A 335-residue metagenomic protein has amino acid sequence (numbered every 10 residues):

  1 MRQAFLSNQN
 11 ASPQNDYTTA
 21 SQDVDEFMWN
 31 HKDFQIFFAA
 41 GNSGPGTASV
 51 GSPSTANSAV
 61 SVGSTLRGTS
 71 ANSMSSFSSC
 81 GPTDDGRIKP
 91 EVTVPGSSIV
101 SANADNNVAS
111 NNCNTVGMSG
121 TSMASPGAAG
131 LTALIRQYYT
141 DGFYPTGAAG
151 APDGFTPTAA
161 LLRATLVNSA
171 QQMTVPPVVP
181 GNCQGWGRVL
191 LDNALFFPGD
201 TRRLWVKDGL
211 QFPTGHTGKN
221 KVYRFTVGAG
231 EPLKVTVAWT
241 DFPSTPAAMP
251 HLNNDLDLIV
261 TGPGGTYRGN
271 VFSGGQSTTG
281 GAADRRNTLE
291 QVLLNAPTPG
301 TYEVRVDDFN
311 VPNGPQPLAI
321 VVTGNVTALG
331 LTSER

Functional and structural regions predicted by a protein language model:
M1-S58, G68-T69, S73, D84-R87 (+2 more regions): Substrate-binding/access-modulating region of protease and related hydrolase catalytic domains
M28-H31, A40, N57, G63-L66 (+6 more regions): Sec/Tat-exported extracytoplasmic proteins
H31-I36, N57-S61, I88-P90, S97 (+2 more regions): Loop/turn elements at helix/coil->beta-strand transitions in domains of secreted/extracellular proteins
D33, S49-S52, G96-P177: Hydrolase catalytic cores
S43, L66-T69, S97-S98, Q171-T174 (+3 more regions): Acidic glycine-/aspartate-rich tracts in secreted/extracellular proteins
N114-V116, P180, M249, D257-V321: Noncatalytic accessory or regulatory domains flanking protease catalytic cores in secreted, cell-surface, and selected
Y144-T146, D153-P157, P180-N254, P312-S333: Secreted peptidase-domain scaffold signal
